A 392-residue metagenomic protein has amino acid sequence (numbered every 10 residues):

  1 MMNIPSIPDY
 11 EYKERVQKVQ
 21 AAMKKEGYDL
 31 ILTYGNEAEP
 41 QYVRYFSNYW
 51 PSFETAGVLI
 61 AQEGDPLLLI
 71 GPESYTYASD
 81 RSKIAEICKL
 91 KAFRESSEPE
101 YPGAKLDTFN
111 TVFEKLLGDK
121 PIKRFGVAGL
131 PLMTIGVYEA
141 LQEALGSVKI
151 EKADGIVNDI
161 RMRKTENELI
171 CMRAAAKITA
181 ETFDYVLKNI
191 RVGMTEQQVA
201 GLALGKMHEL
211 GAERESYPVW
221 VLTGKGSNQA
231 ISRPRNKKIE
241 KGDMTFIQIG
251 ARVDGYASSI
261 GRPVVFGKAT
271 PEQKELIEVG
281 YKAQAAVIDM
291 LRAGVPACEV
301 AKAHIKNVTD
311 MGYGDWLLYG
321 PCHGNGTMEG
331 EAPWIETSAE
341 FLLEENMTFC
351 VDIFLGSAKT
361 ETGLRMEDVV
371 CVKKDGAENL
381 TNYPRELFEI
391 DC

Functional and structural regions predicted by a protein language model:
M1-C392: Active-site neighborhoods and metal-handling regions in enzymes and metal-associated proteins
